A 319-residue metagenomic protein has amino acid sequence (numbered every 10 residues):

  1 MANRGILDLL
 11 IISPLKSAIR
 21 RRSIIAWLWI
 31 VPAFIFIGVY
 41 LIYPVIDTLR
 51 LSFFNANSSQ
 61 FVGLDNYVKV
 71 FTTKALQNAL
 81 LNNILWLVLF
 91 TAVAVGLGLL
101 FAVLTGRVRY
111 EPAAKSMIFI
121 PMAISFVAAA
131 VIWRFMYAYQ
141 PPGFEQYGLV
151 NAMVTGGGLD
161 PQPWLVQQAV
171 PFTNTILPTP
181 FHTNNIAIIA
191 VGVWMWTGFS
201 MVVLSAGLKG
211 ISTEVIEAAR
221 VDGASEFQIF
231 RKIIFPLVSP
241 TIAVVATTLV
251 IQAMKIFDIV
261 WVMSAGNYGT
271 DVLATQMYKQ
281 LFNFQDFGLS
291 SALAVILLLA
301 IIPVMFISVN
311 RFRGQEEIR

Functional and structural regions predicted by a protein language model:
M1-R21: Short, Lys/Arg-rich, polar N-terminal cytosolic tail immediately upstream of the first transmembrane signal-anchor
R22-R319: A structural signal for multi-pass alpha-helical bundles of membrane permease subunits that mediate small-molecule
